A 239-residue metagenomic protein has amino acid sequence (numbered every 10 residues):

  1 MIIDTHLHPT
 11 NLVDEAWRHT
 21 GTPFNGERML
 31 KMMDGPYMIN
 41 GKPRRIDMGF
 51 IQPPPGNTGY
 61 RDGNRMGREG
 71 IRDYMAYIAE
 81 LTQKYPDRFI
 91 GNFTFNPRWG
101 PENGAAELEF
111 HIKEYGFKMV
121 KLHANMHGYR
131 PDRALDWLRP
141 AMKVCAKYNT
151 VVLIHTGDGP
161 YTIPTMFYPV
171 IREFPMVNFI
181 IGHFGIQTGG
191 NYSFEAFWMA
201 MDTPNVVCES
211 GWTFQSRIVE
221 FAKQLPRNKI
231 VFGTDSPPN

Functional and structural regions predicted by a protein language model:
M1-G70, A76: An N-terminally biased module of ancient metal coordination in phosphate/nucleic-acid-related enzymes
I3-L7, G49-I51, I90-F95, K118-L122 (+4 more regions): Hydrophobic faces of well-ordered beta-strands that scaffold small-molecule active sites in alpha/beta enzyme cores
P9-T10, D158, I186, P238: Short active-site segment of divalent metal-dependent hydrolases/proteases that encodes the spacing between
R18-F24, N57-G59, R65-I71, N96-G104 (+4 more regions): Acidic-and-aromatic substrate-binding clefts and catalytic sites of carbohydrate-active enzymes
L30, G182-N239: H/E-rich (His + Asp/Glu) clusters that bind or coordinate divalent metals
K42-D47, R65, R133-A134, L138-H155 (+3 more regions): N-terminal/domain-start segments enriched in small and hydrophobic, helix-friendly residues, covering either
D62-L153, V206: Active-site gating/metal-coordination segments in enzymes
P101-F110, P131-A141, P160-F174, G189-A200 (+1 more regions): Distinct, well-ordered alpha-helical segments
